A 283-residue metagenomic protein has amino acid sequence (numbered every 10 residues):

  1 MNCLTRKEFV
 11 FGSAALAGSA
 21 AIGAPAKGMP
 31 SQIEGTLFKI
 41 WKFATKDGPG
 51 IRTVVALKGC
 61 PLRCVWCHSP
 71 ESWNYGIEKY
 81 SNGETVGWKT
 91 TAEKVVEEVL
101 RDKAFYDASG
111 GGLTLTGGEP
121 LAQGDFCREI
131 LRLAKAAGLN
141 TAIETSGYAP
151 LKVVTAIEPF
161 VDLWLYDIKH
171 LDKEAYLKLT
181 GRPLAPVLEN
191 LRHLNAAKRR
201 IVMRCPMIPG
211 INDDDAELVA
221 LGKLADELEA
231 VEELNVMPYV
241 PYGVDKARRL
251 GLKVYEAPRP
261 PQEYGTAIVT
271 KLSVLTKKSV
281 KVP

Functional and structural regions predicted by a protein language model:
M1-L16: N-terminal secretory signal peptides and thylakoid transit peptides that target proteins across membranes
A15-G23: Hydrophobic h-region of N-terminal signal peptides that target proteins for export in Gram-negative bacteria
K27-I33, K46-W88: Canonical Radical SAM [4Fe-4S] cluster-binding loop centered on the CxxxCxxC motif and its immediate flanking residues
G35, K79-N82, I208-P283: Radical SAM enzyme [4Fe-4S]-AdoMet core and its adjacent flexible, acidic and glycine-rich loops/tails across
E71-S109, L113: Conserved alpha-helical substructure of the radical SAM core
V96, L100-R249: Conserved AdoMet/S-adenosylmethionine-binding subsite of the radical SAM
